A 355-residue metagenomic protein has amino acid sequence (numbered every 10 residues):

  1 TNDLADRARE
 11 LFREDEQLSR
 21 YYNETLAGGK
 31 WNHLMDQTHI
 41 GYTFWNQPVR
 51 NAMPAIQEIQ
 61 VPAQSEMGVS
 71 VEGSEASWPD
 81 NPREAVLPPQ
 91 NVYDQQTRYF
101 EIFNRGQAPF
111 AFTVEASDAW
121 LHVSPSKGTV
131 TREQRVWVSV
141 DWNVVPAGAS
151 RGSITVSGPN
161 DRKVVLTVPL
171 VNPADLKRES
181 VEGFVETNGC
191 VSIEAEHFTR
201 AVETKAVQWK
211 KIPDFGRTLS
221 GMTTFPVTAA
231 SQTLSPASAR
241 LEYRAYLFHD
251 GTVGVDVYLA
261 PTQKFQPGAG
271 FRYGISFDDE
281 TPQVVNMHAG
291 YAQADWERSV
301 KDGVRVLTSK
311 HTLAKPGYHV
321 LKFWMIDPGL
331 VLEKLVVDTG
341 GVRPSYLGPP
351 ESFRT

Functional and structural regions predicted by a protein language model:
T1-E101, S153-I154: Histidine-centered catalytic/metal-binding microenvironments
A85-P88, V92-A108, F112-T355: Extracytoplasmic
